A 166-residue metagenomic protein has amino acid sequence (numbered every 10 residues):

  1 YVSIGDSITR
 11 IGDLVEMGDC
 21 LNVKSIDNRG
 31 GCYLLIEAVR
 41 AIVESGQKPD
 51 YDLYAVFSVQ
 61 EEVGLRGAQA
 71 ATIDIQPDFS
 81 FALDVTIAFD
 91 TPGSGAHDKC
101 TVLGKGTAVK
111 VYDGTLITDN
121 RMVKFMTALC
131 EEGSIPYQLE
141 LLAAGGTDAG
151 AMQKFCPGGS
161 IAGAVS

Functional and structural regions predicted by a protein language model:
Y1-S166: N-terminal hydrophobic/helix-forming segments and targeting peptides
